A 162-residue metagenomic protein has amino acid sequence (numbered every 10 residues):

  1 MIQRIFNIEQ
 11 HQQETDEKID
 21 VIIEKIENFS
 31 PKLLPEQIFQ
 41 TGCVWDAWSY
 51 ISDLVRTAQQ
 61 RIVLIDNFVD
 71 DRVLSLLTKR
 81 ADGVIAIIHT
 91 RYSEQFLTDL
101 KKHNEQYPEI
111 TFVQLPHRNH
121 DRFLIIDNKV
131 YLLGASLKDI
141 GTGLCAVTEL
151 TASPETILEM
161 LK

Functional and structural regions predicted by a protein language model:
M1-W48, T57, V69-K162: PLD/PLD-like phosphodiesterase catalytic module centered on the HKD motif
I62: Catalytic histidine site
